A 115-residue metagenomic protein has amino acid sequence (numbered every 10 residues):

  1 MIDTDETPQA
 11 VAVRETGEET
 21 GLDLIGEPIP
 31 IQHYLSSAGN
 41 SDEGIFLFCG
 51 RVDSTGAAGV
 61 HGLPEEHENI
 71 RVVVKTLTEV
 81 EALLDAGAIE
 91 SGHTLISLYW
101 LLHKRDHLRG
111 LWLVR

Functional and structural regions predicted by a protein language model:
M1-S91, L111-R115: Unchanged
L35, L101-L102: Short secondary-structure boundary/hinge segments and terminal tails
T94-L95: Conserved glycosyltransferase catalytic-site signature
L98: C-terminal boundary of histidine-terminating zinc-finger modules
L102-V114: Short helix-capping/linker segments at secondary-structure and domain boundaries
